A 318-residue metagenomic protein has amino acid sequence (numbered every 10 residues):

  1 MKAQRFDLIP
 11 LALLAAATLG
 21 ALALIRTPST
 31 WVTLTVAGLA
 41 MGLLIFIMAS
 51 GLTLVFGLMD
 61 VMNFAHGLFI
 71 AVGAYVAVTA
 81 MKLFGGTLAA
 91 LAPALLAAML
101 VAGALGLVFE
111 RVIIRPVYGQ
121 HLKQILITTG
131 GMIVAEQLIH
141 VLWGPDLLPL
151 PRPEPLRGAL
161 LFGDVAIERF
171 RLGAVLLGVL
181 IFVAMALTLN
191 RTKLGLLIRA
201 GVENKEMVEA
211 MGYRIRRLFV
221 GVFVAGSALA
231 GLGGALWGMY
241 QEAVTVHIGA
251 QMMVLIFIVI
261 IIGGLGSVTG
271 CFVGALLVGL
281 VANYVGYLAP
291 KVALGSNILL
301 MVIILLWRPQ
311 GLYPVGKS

Functional and structural regions predicted by a protein language model:
M1-G20, K123, I127, L142 (+3 more regions): Cytosolic-side transmembrane-helix boundaries in multi-pass membrane proteins
M1-M48, V76, L88-P93, Q120-I125 (+4 more regions): Membrane-interfacial amphipathic/re-entrant helices at transmembrane-helix boundaries
V36, L58-V108: Membrane-embedded helix boundary and interhelical linker motif in transport proteins
M41, A166-V244, V268-V273: Helix-loop-helix "hairpin" substructures at the membrane interface of multi-pass membrane proteins
L43, L52-A74, G119-Q124, L194-L197 (+6 more regions): Short, non-helical or kinked segments that cap or interrupt transmembrane helices
G85, L91-L100, V220-M301, L306: Transmembrane alpha-helical segments in multi-pass inner-membrane proteins
G85-M132, L138, V273-V278, A282 (+1 more regions): Alpha-helical transmembrane segments within multi-pass membrane transporters and channels
V112, P116-R191, L218-G221, E242 (+5 more regions): Transmembrane helix-bundle core of multi-pass membrane transporters and related energy-transducing complexes
